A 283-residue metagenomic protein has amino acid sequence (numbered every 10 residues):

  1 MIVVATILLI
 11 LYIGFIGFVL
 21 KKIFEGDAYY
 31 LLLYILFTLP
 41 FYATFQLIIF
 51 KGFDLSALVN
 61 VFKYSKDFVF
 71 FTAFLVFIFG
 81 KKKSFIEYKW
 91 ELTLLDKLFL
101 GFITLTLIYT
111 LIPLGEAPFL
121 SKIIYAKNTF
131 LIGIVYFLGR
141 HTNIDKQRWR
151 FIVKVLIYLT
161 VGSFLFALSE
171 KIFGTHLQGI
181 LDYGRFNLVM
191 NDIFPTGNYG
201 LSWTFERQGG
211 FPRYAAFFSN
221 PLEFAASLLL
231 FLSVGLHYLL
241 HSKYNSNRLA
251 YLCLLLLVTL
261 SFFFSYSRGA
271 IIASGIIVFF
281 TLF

Functional and structural regions predicted by a protein language model:
M1-L31, T38-L39: N-terminal alpha-helical transmembrane segments of multi-pass membrane transport and channel/translocase proteins
V3-G14, S65, G101-T104, I108 (+2 more regions): Alpha-helical hydrophobic membrane-insertion segments
T6-G17, F41-Y42, V59-G80, A126-I134 (+2 more regions): Membrane-embedded alpha-helical segments of multi-pass membrane proteins, especially the transmembrane helices
I13-F24, F37, T72-E87, Y109-I172: Transmembrane alpha-helical segments and their membrane-water interfaces
L20-Y30, F79-L98, G235-C253: Membrane-interface helix-loop-helix junctions at transmembrane boundaries of multi-pass membrane enzymes, predominantly
F24, L55-V61, E91-L94, P113-K122 (+4 more regions): Membrane-interfacial loop-to-transmembrane-helix junctions in polytopic alpha-helical membrane proteins
Y29-F50, L55-G133: N-terminal hydrophobic segments of proteins, predominantly signal-anchor/transmembrane helices of inner/organellar
I103-L111, I134, R150-L177, L188-Y266 (+1 more regions): Alpha-helical transmembrane segments of multi-pass inner-membrane proteins
